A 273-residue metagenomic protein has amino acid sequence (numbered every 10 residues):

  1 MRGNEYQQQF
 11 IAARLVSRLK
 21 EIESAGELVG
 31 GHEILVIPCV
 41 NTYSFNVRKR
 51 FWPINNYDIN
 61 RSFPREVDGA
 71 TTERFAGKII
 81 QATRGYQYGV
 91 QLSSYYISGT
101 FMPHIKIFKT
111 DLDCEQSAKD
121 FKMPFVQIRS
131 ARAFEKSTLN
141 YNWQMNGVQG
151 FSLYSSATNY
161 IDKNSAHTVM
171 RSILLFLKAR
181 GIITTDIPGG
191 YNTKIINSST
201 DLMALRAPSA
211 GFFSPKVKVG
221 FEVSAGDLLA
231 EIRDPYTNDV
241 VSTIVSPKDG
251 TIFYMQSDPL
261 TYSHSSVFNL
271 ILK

Functional and structural regions predicted by a protein language model:
M1-K273: Structured catalytic-domain cores with a bias toward divalent-metal coordination
